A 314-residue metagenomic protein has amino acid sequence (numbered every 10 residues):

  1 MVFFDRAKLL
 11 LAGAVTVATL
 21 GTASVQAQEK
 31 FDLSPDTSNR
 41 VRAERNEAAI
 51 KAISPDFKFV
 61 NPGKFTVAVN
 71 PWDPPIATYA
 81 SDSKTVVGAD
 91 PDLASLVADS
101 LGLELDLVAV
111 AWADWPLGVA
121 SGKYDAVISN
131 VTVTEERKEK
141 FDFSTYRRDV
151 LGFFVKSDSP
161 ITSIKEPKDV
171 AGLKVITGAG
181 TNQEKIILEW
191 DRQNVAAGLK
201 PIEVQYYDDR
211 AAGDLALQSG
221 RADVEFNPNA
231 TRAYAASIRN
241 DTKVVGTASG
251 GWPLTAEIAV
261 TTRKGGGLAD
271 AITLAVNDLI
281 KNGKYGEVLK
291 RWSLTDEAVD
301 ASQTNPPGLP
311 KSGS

Functional and structural regions predicted by a protein language model:
D32-A49, N182-A197, V244, N277-S314: Ligand-binding clefts/hinges and TM-proximal coupling segments of bilobed small-molecule sensing domains
D32-N130, R291: Extracytoplasmic small-molecule ligand-binding "clamshell" domains of the periplasmic binding protein/Venus flytrap
P55-K58, A89-D90, R137-D149, V245-G250 (+1 more regions): A structural signal for short loop-to-beta-strand junctions that line the ligand-binding cleft of periplasmic/secreted
Y79-A80, S95-L101, Q183-Y206, S237-N240: Ligand-binding cleft/hinge of the Venus flytrap
L96-S100, V108-A109, A113-A126, K140-F141 (+2 more regions): Short helices/loops that flank or line small-molecule/ion binding pockets
A113-L117, V131-K138, I186-V195, Q218-L254: A ligand-binding cleft/hinge motif common to bilobed small-molecule-binding domains
R148-V155, S237-N277, L294-S314: Periplasmic-binding protein-like
S157-V175: Flexible hinge/capping segments at coil-to-helix
